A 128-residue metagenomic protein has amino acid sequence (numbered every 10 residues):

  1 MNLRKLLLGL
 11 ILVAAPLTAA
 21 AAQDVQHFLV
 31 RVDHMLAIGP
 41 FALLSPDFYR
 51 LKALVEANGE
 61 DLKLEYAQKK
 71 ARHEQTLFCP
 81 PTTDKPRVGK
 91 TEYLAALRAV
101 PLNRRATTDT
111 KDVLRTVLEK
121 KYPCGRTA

Functional and structural regions predicted by a protein language model:
M1-L7: Bacterial N-terminal signal peptides that target proteins for export
R4, V13-A14, A71: A generic structural signal for short, solvent-exposed coil/turn residues that cap or connect secondary-structure
L10-I11, A37: A periodicity- and composition-biased signal for non-globular, repetitive helical segments
I11-A20: Hydrophobic h-region of N-terminal signal peptides that target proteins for export in Gram-negative bacteria
A22-R98, V113, V117: Short N-proximal segments of mature Sec-exported proteins
D84-K85, L102-A106: Short acidic, glycine/proline-enriched loop segments that cap or flank alpha-helices
R104-A128: C-terminal partner/receptor-binding element of secreted or periplasmic proteins
